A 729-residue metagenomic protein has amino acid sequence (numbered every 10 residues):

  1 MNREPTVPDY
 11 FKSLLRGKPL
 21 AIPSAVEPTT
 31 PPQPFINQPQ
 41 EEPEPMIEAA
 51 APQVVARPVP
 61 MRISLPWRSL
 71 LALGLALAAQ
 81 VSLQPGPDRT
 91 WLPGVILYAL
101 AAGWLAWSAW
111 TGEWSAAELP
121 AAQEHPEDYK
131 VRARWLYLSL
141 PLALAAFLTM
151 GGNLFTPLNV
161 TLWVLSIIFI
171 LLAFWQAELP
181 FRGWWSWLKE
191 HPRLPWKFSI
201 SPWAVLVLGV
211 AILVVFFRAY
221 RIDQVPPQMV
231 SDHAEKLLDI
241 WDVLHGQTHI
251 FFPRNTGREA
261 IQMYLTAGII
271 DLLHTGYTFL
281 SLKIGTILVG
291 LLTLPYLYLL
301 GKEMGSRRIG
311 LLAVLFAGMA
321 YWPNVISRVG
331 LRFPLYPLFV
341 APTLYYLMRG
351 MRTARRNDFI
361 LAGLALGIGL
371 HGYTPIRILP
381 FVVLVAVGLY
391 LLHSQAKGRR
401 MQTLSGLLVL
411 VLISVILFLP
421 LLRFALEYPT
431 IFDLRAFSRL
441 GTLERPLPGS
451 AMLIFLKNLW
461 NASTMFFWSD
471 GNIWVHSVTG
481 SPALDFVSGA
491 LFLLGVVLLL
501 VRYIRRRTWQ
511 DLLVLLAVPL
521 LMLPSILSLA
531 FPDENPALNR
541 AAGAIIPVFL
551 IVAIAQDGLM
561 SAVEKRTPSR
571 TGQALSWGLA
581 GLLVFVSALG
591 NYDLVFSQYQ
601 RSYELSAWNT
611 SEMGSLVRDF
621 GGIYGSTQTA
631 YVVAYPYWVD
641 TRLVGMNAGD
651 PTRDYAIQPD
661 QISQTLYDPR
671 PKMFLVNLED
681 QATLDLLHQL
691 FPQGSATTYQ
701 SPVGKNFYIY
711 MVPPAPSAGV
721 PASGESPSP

Functional and structural regions predicted by a protein language model:
V7-Y10, P19-P32, D660-P729: Aromatic/acidic, Gly/Pro-rich catalytic loop(s) in extracytoplasmic/lumenal soluble domains of multi-pass membrane
W107-S108, H125-E127, L172-A177, T343-L361 (+2 more regions): Membrane-interface transmembrane helices that cradle and orient dolichyl/undecaprenyl
F217, M229-F251, R258-A260, Y264 (+8 more regions): Transmembrane-lumen/periplasm boundary regions of multi-pass, lipid-linked membrane glycan transferases
V225, T571-P659, P702-K705: Membrane-proximal, lumen/periplasm-facing interface regions of secretory-pathway glyco- and lipid-modifying enzymes
Y277-S281, L297-M319, T508-L516, W577-A580: Transmembrane-helix signature of polytopic, membrane-embedded enzymes that assemble or transfer cell-envelope glycans
I284-M304, P342, L494-L500: Transmembrane-helix motifs of polytopic, lipid-linked glycan transferases
T286, W322, R328-F333, P375: Short acidic/glycine- and proline-prone juxtamembrane loop motifs at membrane-interface regions of multi-pass membrane
I326-S327, F333-Y336, I378, F486 (+1 more regions): Hydrophobic/aromatic-rich transmembrane helices and adjacent perimembrane loops
